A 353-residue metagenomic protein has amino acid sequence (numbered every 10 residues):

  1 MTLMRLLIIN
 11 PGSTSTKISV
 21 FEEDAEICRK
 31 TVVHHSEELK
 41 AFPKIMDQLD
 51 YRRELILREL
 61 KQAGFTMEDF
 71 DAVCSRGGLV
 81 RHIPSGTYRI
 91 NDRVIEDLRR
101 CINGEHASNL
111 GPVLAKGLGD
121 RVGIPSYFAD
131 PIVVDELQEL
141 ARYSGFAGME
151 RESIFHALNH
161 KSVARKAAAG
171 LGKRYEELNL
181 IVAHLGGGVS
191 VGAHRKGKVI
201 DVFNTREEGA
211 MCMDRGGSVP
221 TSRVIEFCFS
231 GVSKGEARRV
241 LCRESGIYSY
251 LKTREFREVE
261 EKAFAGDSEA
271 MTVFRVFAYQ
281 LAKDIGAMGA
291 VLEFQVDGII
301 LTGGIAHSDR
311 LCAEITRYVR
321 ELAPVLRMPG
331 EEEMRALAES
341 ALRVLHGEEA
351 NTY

Functional and structural regions predicted by a protein language model:
L6-D47, E207: Short glycine-rich, Thr/Ser-proximal phosphate-binding strand/loop in the N-terminal lobe of ATP-dependent enzymes
K30-E68, V94, L98-N103: N-terminal phosphate-binding loop and adjacent alpha-helix
R58-D71, G170-R174, I285-D297: Phosphate/pyrophosphate-binding loops at sites that engage ATP/ADP/AMP, CoA/4′-phosphopantetheine, polyphosphate
L60-A107, P125, V133-S144: Short beta-strand-loop/turn "lid" adjacent to the catalytic site in phosphate-handling enzymes
L110-G117, F128, Y143, A147-L180 (+3 more regions): Glycine-rich phosphate-binding loop plus the immediately following alpha-helix
R239-F294: Adenine-nucleotide phosphate-binding core of ATP-dependent small-molecule kinases
V296-I315: Glycine-rich phosphate-binding loops at beta-strand->alpha-helix junctions
D309, A313-E339: Conserved phosphate-binding/catalytic loops in two-lobed NTP-binding clefts
